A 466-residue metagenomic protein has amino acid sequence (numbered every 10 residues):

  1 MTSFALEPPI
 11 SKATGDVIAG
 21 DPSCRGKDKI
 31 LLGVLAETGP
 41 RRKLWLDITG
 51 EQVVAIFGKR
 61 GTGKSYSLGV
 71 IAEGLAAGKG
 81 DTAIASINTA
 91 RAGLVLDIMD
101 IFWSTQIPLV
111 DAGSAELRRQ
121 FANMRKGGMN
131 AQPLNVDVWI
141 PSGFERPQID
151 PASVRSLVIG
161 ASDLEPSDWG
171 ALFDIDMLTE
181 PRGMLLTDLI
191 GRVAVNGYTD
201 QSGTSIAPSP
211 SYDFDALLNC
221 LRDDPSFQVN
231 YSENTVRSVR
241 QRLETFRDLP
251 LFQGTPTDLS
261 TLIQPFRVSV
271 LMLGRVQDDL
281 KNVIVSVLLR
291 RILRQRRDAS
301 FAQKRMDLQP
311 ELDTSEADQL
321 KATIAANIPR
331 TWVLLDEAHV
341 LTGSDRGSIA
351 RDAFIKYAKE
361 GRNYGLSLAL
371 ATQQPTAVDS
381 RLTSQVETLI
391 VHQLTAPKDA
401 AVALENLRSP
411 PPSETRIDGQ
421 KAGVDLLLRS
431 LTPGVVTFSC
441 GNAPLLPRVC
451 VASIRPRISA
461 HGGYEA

Functional and structural regions predicted by a protein language model:
M1-K59, Y66, I71-A90, D111 (+4 more regions): Basic- and hydrophobic-enriched, low-structure N-terminal and domain-boundary segments that flank ATP-binding catalytic
L46, W139, L271-L273, H392 (+1 more regions): Hydrophobic residues at beta-strand termini and immediately following loops that shape nucleotide-binding pockets
G50-E51, E73-R91, V95-K356, L426-T432 (+1 more regions): P-loop NTPase motor domains
V53-F57, G69-A76, M99, W103 (+7 more regions): Short, well-ordered alpha-helical packing segments
K59-R60, P375: The conserved Walker
R305-Q309, R351, P375, Q385-L389 (+1 more regions): Active/binding-pocket-proximal capping segment
Y357-P447: Conserved ATP-driven motor cores of ASCE-family P-loop NTPases powering translocation/secretion/packaging/pilus
G441-A466: Charge-patterned, long linear interaction tracts outside catalytic cores
